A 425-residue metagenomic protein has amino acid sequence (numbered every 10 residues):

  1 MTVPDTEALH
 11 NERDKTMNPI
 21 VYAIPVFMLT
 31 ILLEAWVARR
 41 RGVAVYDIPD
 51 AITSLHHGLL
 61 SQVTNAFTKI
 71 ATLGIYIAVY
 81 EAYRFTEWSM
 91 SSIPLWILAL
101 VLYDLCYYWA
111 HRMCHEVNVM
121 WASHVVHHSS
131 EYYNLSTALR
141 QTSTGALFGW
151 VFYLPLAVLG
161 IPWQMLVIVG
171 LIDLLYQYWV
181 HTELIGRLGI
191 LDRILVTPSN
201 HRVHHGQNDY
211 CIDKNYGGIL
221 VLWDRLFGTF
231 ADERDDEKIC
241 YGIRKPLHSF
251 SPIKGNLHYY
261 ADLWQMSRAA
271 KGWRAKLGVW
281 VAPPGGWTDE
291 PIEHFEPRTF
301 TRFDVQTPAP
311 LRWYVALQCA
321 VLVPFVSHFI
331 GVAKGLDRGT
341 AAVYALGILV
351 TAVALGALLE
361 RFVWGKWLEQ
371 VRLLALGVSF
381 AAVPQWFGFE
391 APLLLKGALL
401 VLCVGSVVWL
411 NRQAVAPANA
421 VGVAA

Functional and structural regions predicted by a protein language model:
M1-T16: Short, Lys/Arg-enriched N-terminal segments with co-localized hydrophobic residues within the first ~10-30 amino acids
M17-F27: Hydrophobic transmembrane alpha-helical segments in integral membrane proteins
M17-N18, K69-W88, W150-L166, G170 (+2 more regions): Juxtamembrane "helix exit" motif at the C-terminal ends of alpha-helical transmembrane segments in multi-pass membrane
V26-A35, L73, L100-L105, I348-V353: Central hydrophobic cores of alpha-helical transmembrane segments in multi-pass inner-membrane proteins across all
L33-T53: Membrane-interface helix-loop junction between the first two transmembrane segments
V43, Y132-S136, W179-V315, W364 (+2 more regions): Cytosolic/stromal cytosol-facing helical appendages immediately following the last transmembrane segment
L59-A71, S91-P252: Membrane-embedded catalytic scaffold of the fatty acid hydroxylase/desaturase
V305-A416: Substrate-recognition/cap regions that form aromatic- and gly/pro-loop-enriched pockets for small-molecule ligands
